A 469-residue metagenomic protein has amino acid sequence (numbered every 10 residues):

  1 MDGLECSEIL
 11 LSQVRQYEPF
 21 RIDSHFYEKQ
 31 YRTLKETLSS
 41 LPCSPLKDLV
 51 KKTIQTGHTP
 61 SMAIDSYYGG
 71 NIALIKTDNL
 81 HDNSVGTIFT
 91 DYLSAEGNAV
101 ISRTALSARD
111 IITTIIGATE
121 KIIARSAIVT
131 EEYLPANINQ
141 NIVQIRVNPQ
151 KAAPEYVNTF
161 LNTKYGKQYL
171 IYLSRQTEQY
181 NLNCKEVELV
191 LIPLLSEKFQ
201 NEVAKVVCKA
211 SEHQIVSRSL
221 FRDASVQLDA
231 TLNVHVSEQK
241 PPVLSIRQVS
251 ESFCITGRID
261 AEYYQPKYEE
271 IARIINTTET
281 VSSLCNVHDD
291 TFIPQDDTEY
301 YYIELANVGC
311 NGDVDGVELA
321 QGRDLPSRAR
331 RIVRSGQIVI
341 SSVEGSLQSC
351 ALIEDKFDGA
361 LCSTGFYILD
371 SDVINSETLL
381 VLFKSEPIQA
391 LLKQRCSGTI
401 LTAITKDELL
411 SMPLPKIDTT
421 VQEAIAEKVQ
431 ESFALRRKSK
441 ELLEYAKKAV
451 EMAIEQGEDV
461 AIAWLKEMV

Functional and structural regions predicted by a protein language model:
M1-H58, S196-P294, T419-V469: Non-catalytic DNA-recognition/assembly elements of restriction-modification systems
C43-A63, D78-D110, E279-T291, A306-S335: Sequence-specific dsDNA recognition surfaces
T59-Y68, Y172-S174, Q239-V243, P294-Y302 (+1 more regions): Short coil/turn segments at secondary-structure boundaries
K76, S102-T104, A108, I112-T159 (+1 more regions): A short beta-sheet element
V100-I101, T177, S327-R328, K356 (+1 more regions): A structural connector/turn signal
T130, L134-N139, V143-I215, S219: Ordered, small/hydrophobic-rich secondary-structure cores
P135-V143, R175-K198, S346, A360-Y367 (+1 more regions): A short glycine-rich beta-alpha junction/loop motif
P154-T177, E377-T405: Short, positively charged
